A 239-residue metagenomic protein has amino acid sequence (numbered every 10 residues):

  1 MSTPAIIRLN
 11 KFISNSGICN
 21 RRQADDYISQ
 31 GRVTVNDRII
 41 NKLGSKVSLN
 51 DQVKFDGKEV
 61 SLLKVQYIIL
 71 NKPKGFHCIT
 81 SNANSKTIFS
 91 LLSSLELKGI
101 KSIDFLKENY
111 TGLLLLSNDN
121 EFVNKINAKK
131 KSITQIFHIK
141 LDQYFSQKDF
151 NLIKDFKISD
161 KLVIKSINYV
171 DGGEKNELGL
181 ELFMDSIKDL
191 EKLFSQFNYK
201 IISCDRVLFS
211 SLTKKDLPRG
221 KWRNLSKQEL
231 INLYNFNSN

Functional and structural regions predicted by a protein language model:
S2-N239: Basic, flexible Lys/Arg- and Gly-enriched helix-loop patches that mediate nucleic-acid binding at interfaces with rRNA
